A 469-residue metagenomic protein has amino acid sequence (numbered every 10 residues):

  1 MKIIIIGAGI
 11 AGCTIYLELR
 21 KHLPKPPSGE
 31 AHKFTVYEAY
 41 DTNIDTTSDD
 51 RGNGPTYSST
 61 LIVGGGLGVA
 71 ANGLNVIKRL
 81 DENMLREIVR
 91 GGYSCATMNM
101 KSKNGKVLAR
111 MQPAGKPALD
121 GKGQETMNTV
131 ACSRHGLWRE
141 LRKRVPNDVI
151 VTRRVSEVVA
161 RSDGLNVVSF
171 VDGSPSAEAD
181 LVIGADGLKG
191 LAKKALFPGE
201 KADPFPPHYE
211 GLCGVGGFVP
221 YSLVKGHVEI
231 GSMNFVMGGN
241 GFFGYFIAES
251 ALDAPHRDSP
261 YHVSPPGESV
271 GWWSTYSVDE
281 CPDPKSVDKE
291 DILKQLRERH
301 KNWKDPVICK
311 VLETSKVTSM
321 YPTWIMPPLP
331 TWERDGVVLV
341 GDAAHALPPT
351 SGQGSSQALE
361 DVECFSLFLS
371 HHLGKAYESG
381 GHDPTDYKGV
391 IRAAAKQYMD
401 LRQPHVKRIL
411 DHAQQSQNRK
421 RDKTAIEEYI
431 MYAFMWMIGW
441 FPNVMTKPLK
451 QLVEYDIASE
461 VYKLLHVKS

Functional and structural regions predicted by a protein language model:
M1-I4, H32: Extreme N-terminal starter segment of soluble prokaryotic enzymes
K2, E18-R20, Y57-G64, G68-F218 (+3 more regions): Conserved N-terminal helical subregion
I5-K21, I183-G184, V215, V317-Q415: Conserved mid-domain beta->alpha element of the FAD-binding
A8, R20-V63: Glycine-rich FAD pyrophosphate-binding loop
A11, I15, T42, K189: Conserved Rossmann-like nucleotide-cofactor binding loop
R20-A31, G54, G199-D203, V224-G226 (+3 more regions): Alpha-helix termini
G29-E30, S351, L367-S469: C-terminal helical "tail/cap" subdomain of flavin- and related membrane-associated enzymes
V107-Q112, A118-S133, D172-S176, F218-M320: Conserved FAD/dinucleotide-binding core of flavoprotein oxidoreductases
